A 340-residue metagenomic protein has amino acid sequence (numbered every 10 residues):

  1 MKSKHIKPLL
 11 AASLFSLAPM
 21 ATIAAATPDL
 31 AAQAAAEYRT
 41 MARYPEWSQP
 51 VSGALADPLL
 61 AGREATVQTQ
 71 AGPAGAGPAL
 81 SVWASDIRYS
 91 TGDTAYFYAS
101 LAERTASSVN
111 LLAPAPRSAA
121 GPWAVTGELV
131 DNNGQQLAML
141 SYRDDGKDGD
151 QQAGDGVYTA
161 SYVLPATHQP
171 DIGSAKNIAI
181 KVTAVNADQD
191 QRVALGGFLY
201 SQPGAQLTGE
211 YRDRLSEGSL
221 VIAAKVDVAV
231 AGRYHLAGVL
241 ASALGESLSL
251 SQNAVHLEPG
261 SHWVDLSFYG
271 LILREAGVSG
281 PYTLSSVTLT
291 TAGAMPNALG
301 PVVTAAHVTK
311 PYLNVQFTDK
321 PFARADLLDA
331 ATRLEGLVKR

Functional and structural regions predicted by a protein language model:
M1-I23: Gram-negative bacterial Sec-dependent N-terminal signal peptides
D57-A79, L195-P203: Proline/serine/threonine-rich low-complexity linkers at boundaries of modular beta-sandwich domains
A74-A124, V157-T159, R214-A223, R233: Contiguous beta-strand segments within globular domains
E103-S141, Y234-S249, S286-T291: Extended low-complexity, serine/threonine- and proline-enriched intrinsically disordered segments
G146-T167, E258-L273: Aromatic sugar-binding surface patches on proteins that engage polysaccharides or sugar-phosphate polymers
Q151-A153, A166-A179, I272-L284: Short glycine/proline/serine/threonine-rich loop/turn segments at secondary-structure transition edges
N186-L215, G293-R340: Short beta-strand elements
D213-D265: Conserved, compact domain cores that house catalytic/ligand-binding motifs in diverse enzymes and effector modules
